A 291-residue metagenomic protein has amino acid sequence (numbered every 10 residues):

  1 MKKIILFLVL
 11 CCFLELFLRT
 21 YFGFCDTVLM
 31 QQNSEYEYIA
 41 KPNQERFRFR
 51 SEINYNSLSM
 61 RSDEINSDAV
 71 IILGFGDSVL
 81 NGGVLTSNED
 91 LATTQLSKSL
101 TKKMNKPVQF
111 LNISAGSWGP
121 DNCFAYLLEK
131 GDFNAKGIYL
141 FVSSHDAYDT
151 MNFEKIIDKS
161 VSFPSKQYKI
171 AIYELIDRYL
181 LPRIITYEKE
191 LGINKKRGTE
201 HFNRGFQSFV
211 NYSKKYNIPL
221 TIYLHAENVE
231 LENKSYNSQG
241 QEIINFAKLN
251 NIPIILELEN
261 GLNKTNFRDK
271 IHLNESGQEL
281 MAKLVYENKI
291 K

Functional and structural regions predicted by a protein language model:
K3-R19: Hydrophobic membrane-insertion alpha-helices, especially the h-region of bacterial N-terminal signal peptides
Y21-S99, K103, L262-K264: Membrane/wall-proximal cationic-aromatic binding patches
A69-V70, K106-V108, F133-I138, K214-L220 (+1 more regions): Loop/turn elements at helix/coil->beta-strand transitions in domains of secreted/extracellular proteins
L73, G82-P164: Conserved SGNH/GDSL esterase-like catalytic core that processes O-acyl groups on lipids and polysaccharides
G83-N88, E232-S235, D269: Short, solvent-exposed loop/turn segments at secondary-structure boundaries
P120, F124, T199, N203 (+1 more regions): Short, amphipathic alpha-helical "lid/cap" segments that border enzyme active or binding sites
S144-I244, E257-F267: Serine-dependent acyl-ester chemistry module
P253, F267-K291: Histidine-centered active-site loop/cap adjacent to the catalytic His in serine esterases/O-acetyl transfer systems
